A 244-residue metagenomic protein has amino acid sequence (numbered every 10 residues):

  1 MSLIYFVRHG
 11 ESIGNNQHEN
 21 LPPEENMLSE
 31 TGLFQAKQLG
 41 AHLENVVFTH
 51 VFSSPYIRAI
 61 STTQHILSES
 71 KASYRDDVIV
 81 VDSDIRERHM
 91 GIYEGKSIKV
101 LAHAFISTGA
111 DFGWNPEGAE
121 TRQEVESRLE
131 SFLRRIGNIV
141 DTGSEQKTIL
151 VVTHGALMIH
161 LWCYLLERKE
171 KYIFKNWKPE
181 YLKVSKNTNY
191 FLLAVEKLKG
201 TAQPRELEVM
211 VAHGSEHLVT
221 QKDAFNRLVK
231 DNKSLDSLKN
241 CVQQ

Functional and structural regions predicted by a protein language model:
M1-F48, Q64, S68, A72 (+1 more regions): An N-terminal RHG(E/S)-centered segment typical of histidine phosphatases
S2, R88-K99, T142-E145, C163-Q244: Acidic, low-complexity terminal tails and accessory targeting/binding regions of phosphate-metabolizing enzymes
L3-V7, S144-T153: Beta-strand elements within well-structured catalytic alpha/beta cores of enzymes that handle phosphate/sulfate esters
S12, L157-M158: Short active-site segment of divalent metal-dependent hydrolases/proteases that encodes the spacing between
K37-G109: Phosphate-coordination/substrate-recognition cap region in phosphate-metabolizing enzymes
N45-V47, I136-T148: Glycine-rich phosphate-binding loop signature in dinucleotide/nucleotide-binding domains
S54-Y56, D84, K147-A156: Short, well-ordered beta-to-alpha junction loops that form the rim of enzyme active sites and present histidine/acidic
F105-E124: Short glycine/proline- and acidic residue-enriched helix-loop micro-motifs that form flexible lids or anion-recognition
